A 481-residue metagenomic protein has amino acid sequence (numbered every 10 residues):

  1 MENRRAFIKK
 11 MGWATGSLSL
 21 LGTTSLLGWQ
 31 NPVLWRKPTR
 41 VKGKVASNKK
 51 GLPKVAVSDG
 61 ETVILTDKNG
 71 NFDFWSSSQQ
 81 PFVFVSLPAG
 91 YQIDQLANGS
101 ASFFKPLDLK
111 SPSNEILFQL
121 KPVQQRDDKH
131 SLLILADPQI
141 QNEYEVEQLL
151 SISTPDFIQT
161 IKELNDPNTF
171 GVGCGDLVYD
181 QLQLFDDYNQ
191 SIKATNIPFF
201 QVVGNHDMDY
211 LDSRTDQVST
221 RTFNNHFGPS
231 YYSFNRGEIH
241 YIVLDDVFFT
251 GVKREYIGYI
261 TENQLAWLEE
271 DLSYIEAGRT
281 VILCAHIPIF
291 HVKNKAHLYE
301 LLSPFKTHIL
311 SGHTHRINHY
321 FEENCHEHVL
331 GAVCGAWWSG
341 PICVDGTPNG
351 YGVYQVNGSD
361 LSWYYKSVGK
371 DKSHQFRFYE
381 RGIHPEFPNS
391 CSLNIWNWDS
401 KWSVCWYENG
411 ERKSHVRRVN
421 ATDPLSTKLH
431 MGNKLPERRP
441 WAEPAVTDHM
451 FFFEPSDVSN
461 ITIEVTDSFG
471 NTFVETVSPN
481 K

Functional and structural regions predicted by a protein language model:
M1-L18: N-terminal secretory signal peptides and thylakoid transit peptides that target proteins across membranes
V33-K42, S47-N48, I93-D186, D457-S459: N-terminal active-site segment of His-dependent metallophosphoesterases
T39-K42, A46-E61, V404: Short, ordered, surface-exposed loop/turn motifs in non-cytosolic proteins
E61-S76: Short, acidic Ser/Thr/Gly-rich low-complexity loop/linker segments typical of extracellular and cell-surface proteins
P88-L107, L182-A277, N294-S311, N318-N357 (+1 more regions): Extended active-site neighborhood of metal-dependent phosphoesterases/phosphodiesterases
D137, G175-D176, G204-N205, H286 (+1 more regions): Active-site glycine-centered loops adjacent to acidic/histidine catalytic or metal-binding residues that shape
C325-N409, P444-S478: Binuclear metal-dependent phosphoesterase catalytic core
D423-F452: Aromatic sugar-binding surface patches on proteins that engage polysaccharides or sugar-phosphate polymers
